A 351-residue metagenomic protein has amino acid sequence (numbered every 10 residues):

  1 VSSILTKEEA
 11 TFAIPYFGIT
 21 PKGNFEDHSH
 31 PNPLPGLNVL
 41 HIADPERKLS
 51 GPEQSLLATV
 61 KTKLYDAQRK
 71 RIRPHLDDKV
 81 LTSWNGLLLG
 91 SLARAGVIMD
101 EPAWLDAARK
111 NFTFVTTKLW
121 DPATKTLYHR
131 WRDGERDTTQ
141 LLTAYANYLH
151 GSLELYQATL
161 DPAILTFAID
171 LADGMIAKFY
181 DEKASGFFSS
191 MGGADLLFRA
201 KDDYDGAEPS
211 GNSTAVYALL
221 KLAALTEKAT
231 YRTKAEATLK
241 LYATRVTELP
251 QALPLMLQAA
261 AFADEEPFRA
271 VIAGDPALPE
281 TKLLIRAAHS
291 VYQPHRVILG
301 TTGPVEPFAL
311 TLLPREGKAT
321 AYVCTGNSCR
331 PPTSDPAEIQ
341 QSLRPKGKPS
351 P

Functional and structural regions predicted by a protein language model:
S2-P351: Glycan-recognition and catalytic cores of secretory/periplasmic carbohydrate-active enzymes
